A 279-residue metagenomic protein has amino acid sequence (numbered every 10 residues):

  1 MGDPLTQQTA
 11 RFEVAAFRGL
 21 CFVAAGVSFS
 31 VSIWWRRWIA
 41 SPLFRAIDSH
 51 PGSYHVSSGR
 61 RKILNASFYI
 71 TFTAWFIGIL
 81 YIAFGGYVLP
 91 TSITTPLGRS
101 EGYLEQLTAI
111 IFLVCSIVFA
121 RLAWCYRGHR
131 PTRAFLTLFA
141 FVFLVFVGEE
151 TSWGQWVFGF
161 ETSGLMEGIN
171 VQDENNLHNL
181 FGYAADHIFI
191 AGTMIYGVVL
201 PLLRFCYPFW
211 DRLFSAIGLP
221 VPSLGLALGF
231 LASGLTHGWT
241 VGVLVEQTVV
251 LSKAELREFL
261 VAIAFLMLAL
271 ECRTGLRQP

Functional and structural regions predicted by a protein language model:
G2-P4, Y81-T94, R204-P208, L235-T248: Juxtamembrane "helix-exit" motif on the non-cytosolic side of transmembrane helices
G2-R11, T91-T94, G168-Y183: Juxtamembrane membrane-water interface segments that cap and precede transmembrane helices
R11-V23, D173-Y196, V261: Hydrophobic alpha-helical transmembrane segments
R18-G26, L64-I82, L226-F230: Alpha-helical transmembrane segments
S30-I33, A227-P279: C-terminal transmembrane-bundle signature of multipass membrane proteins, characterized by strong activation on
W35-L64, C206-L219, P279: Membrane-interfacial, low-structure loops and terminal tails that flank and connect transmembrane helices in multi-pass
W124-L144, W210-L224: Interfacial segments of alpha-helical transmembrane regions
L144-G164: Transmembrane alpha-helix/helix-exit interface in multi-pass inner-membrane proteins
